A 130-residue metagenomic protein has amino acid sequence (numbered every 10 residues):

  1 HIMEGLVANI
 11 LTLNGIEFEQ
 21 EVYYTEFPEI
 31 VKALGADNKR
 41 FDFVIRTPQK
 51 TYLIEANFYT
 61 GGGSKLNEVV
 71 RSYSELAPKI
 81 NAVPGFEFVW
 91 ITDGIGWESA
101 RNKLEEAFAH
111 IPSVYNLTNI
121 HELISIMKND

Functional and structural regions predicted by a protein language model:
H1-N9, A36: A short, highly charged nucleic-acid-interacting micro-segment common to nuclease and nuclease-linked defense proteins
A8-Q20, T47-K50, I124: Secondary-structure boundary elements
T12-I16, P84, I111: Glycine-centered loop/turn motif at secondary-structure junctions
L13-G35: A short acidic/basic microdomain associated with nuclease active sites
A36-F41, E75: Alpha-helical scaffolding within the catalytic cores of extracellular/periplasmic polymer-degrading hydrolases
F41-I54: Active-site beta-strand-loop-beta-strand hairpin of nuclease catalytic cores that positions key catalytic residues
N57-N102, E106: Catalytic cores of nucleic-acid endonucleases
I91-D130: Domain-level recognition of nuclease-like catalytic cores that cleave nucleotide substrates
